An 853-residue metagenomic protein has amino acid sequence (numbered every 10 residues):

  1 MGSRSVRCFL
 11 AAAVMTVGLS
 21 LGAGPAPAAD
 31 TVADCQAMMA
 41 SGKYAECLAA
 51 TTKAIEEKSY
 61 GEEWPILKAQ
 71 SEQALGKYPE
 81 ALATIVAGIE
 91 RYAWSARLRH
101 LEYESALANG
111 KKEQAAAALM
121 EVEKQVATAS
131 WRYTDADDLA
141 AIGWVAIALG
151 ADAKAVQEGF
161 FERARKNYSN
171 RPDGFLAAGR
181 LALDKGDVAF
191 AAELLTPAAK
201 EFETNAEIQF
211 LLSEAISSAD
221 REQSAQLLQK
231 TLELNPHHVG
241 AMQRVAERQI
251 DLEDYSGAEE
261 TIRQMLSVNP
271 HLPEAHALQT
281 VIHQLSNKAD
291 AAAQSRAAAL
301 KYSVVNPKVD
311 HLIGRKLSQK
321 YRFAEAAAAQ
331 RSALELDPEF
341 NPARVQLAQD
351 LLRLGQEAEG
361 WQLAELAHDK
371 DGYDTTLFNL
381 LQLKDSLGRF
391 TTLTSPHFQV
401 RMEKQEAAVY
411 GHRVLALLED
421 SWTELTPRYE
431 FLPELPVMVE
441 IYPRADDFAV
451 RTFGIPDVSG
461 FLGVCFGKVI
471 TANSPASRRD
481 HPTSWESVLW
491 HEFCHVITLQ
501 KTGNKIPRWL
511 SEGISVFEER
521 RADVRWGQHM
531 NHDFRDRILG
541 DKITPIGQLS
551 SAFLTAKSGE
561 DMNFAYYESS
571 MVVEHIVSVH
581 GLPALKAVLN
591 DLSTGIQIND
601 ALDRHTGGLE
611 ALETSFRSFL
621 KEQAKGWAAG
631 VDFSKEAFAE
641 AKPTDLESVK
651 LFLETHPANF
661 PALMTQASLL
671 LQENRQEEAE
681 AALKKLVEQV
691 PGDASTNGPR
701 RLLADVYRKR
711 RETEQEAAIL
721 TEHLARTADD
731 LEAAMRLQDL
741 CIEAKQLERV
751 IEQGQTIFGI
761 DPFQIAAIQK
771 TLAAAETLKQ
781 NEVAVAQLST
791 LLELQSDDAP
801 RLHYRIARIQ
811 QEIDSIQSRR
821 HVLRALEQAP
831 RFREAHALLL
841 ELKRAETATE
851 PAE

Functional and structural regions predicted by a protein language model:
A29, E63, R97, D135-L139 (+13 more regions): Start-of-helix register in tetratricopeptide repeats
D30, A83, Q114-E121, Q125 (+14 more regions): Juxtacatalytic substrate-recognition/specificity segment
D30-T31, Q36, L211, S332 (+9 more regions): Beta/coil-rich, acidic/histidine-enriched accessory regions frequently appended to metallopeptidases
Q36, Q70, E104, W144-A146 (+13 more regions): Residue-level recognition of tetratricopeptide repeat
G42-E46, L75-T84, G110-A118, L149-F160 (+14 more regions): Structural signature of tandem alpha-helical TPR/SEL1-like repeats, specifically the intra-repeat loop/turn
K53-A54, A87-G88, V122, R163-A164 (+12 more regions): Canonical positions in the second alpha-helix
E57, R91-Y92, Q125-A129, K166-N167 (+12 more regions): Structural marker of alpha-solenoid helical repeat scaffolds
L67, L101, A141, A177 (+12 more regions): Canonical tetratricopeptide repeat
